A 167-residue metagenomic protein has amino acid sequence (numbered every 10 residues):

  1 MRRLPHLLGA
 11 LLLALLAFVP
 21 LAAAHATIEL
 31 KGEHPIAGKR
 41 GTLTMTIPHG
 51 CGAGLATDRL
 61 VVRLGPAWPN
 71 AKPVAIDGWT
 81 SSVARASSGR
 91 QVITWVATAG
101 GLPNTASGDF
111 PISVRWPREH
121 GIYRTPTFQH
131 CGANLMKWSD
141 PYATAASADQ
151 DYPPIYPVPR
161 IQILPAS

Functional and structural regions predicted by a protein language model:
M1-L11: Bacterial N-terminal signal peptides that target proteins for export
G9-V19: Bacterial N-terminal signal peptides
F18-A26: Proline/serine/threonine-rich low-complexity linkers at boundaries of modular beta-sandwich domains
H25-K31, G132-S167: Extracytoplasmic/periplasmic copper-protein system
H34-A75: Low-complexity, serine/threonine/proline/glycine-rich extracellular segments that form mucin-like
G38-T44, G108-D109, I122-T125: Short, solvent-exposed loop/turn segments enriched in Ser/Thr/Gly
P66-V92, P159-P165: A surface/secretory-pathway sequence property marking extracellular, secreted, or lumenal proteins enriched
T98-G121: Low-complexity, intrinsically disordered segments enriched in Ser/Thr together with acidic residues
